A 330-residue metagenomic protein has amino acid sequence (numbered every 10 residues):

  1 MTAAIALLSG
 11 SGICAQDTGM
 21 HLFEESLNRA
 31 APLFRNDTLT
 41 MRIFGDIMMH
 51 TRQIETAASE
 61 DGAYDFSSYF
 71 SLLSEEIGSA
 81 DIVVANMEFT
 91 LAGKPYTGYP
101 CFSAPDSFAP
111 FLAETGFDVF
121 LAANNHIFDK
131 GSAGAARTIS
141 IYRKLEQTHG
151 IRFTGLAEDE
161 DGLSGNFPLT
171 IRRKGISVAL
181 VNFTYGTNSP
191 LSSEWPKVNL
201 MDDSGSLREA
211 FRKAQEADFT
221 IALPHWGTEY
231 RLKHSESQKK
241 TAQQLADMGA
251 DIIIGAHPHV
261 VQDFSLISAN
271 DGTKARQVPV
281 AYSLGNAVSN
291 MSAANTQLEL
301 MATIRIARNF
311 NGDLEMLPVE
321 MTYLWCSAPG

Functional and structural regions predicted by a protein language model:
M1-S9: Bacterial N-terminal signal peptides
S9-G10, K144: Local alpha-helix boundary/kink/capping signal
G12-C14: Sec/Tat signal peptide C-region and signal peptidase I cleavage site
Q16-G330: Acidic, metal/ion-coordinating pockets
